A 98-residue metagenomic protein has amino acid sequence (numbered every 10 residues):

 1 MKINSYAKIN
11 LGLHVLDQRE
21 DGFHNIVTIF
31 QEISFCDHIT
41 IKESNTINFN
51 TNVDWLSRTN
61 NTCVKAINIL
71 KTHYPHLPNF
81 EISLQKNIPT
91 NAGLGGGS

Functional and structural regions predicted by a protein language model:
M1-A92: ATP-binding N-lobe of GHMP and related small-molecule kinases
A92-S98: DPxDG-like acidic metal-binding loop motif
